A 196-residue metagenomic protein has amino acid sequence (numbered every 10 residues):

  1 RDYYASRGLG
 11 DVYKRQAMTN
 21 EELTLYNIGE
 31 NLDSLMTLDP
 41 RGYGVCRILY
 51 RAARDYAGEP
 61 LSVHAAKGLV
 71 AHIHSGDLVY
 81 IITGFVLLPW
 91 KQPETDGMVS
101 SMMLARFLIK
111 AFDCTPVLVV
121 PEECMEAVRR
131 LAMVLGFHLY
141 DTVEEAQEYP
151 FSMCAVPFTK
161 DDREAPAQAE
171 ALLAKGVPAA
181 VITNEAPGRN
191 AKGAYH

Functional and structural regions predicted by a protein language model:
R1-Q16: Single conserved hydrophobic/aromatic residue that forms the stacking wall/gate of nucleotide- or nucleobase-binding
G10, D77, P178-A180: Conserved acidic residues
R15-L78: Positively charged, low-complexity intrinsically disordered leader regions
R54-Y56, L78, T83-S100: Short, glycine-rich nucleotide/cofactor-binding loops
E94-D113: Histidine-anchored nucleotide/phosphate-binding helix
T115-E123: Short internal beta-strands
R130-H196: An acidic, phosphate/nucleotide-engaging active-site surface
